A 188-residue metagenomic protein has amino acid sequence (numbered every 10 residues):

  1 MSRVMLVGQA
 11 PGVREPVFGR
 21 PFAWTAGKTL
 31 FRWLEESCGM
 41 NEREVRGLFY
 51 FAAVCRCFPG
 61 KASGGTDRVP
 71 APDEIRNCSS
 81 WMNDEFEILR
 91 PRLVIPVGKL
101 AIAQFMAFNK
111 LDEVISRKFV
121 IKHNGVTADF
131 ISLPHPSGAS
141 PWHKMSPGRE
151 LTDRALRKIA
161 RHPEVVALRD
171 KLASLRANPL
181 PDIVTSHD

Functional and structural regions predicted by a protein language model:
M1-F119, H123-D182: A polyanion-binding, active-site-adjacent surface
